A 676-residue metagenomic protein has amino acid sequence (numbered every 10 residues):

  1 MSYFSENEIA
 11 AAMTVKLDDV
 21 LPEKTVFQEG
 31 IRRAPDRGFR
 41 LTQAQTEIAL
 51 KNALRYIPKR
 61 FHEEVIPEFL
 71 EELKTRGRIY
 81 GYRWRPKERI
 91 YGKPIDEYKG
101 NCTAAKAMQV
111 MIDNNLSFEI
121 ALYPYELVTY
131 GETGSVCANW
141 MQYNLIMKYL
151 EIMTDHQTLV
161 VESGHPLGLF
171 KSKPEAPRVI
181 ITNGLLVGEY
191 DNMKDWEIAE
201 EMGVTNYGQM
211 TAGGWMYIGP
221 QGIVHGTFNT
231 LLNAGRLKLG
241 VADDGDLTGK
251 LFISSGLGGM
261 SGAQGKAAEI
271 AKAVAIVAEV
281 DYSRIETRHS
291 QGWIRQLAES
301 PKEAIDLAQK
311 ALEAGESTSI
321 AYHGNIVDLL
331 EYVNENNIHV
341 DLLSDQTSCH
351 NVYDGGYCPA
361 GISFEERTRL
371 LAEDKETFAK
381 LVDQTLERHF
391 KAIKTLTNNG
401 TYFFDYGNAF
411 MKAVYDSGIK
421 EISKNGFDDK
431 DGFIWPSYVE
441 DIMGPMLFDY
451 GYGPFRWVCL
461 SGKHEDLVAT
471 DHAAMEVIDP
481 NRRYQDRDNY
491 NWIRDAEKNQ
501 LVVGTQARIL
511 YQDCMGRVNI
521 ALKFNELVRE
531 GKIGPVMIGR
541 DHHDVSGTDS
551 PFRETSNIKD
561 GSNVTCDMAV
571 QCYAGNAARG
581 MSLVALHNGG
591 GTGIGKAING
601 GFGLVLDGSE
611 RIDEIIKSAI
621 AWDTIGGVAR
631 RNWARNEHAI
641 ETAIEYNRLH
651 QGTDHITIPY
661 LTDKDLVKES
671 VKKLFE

Functional and structural regions predicted by a protein language model:
M1-P220, K375-K523, L527-G539, V545-D549 (+3 more regions): Long, compositionally biased, glycine/small-hydrophobic-enriched stretches that function as flexible linkers, tethers
G208-L232, R236, D243, T248-L251 (+7 more regions): Catalytic or ion-translocation cores adjacent to nucleophile or general acid/base/metal-coordination motifs in diverse
L251-S254, S317-Y322, F404: Short catalytic-loop micro-motif centered on adjacent basic/acidic residues
E269-A271, N334-I338, I419-S423, V528 (+2 more regions): Short, solvent-exposed amphipathic alpha-helical segments in soluble enzyme and RNA/protein-processing domains
V274, H339, Y402: Residue-level detector of anion-binding/catalytic polar loops
Y282, G324-V327, Q346-N351, G407-A413 (+2 more regions): Glycine-rich beta-alpha junction loops
S319-T347, D354: Active-site/ligand-binding-proximal alpha/beta "capping" segment
V327-L330, H389-F390, I520-F524, M568-C572: Glycine-rich, charged/polar anion/phosphate-binding loops that engage phosphate groups from diverse ligands
